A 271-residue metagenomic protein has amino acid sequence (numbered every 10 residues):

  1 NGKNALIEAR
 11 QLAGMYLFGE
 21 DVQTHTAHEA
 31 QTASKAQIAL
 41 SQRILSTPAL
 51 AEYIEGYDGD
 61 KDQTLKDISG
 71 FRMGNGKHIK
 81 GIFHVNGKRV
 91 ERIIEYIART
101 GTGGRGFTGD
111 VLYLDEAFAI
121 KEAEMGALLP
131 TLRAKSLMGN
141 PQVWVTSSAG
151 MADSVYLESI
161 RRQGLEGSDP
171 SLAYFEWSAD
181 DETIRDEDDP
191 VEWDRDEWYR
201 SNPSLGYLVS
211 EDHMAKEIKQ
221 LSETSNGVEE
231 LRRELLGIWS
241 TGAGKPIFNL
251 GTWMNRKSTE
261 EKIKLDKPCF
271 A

Functional and structural regions predicted by a protein language model:
N1-R10: Walker A/P-loop
G2, A33, G104, I120-K121 (+1 more regions): Catalytic P-loop NTPase motifs of RecA-like helicase/translocase cores
Y16-D21, S46-Q63, H84-R89, A119-I120 (+3 more regions): Secondary-structure transition/capping motifs at alpha-helix termini and the adjoining loop/turn into the next element
F18-G19, N86-V90, T100-D110, L265: Short basic/glycine-enriched coil/helix segment immediately N-terminal to the Walker B
D21-T100, N226-V228: Conserved nucleotide-state-sensing and coupling region of NTP-binding domains
E55, A123-A271: Non-catalytic, compositionally simple segments
E91, D110, N140-W144: Loop/turn-to-beta-strand initiation segments
D115-E116: Walker B catalytic acidic pair
